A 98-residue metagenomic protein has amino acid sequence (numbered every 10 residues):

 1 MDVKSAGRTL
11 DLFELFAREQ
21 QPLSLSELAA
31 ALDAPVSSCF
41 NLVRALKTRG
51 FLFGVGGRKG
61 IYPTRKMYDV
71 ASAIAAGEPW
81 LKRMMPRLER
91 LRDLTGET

Functional and structural regions predicted by a protein language model:
M1-G77: N-terminal helix-turn-helix
K66-L94: Conserved segment of winged-helix/HTH DNA-binding domains
E97-T98: Short, hydrophobic-rich beta-strand element in sensory/regulatory alpha-beta domains
